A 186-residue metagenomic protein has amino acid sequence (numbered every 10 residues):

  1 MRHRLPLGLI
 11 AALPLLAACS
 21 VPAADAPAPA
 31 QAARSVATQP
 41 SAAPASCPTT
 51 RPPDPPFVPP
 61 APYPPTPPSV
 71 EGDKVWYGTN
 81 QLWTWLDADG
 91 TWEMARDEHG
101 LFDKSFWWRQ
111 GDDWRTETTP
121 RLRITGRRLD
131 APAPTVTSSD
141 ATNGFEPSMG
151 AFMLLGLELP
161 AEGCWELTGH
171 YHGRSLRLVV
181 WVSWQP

Functional and structural regions predicted by a protein language model:
M1-L9: Bacterial N-terminal signal peptides that target proteins for export
L9-I10, L155: A residue-level detector for conformationally permissive "hinge/kink" positions
L16-A18: C-terminal motif of bacterial Sec signal peptides marking the signal peptidase cleavage site
S20-P22: Bacterial signal peptide processing site
A26-P160, C164, H170-P186: Contiguous segments within soluble domain cores/interaction surfaces
